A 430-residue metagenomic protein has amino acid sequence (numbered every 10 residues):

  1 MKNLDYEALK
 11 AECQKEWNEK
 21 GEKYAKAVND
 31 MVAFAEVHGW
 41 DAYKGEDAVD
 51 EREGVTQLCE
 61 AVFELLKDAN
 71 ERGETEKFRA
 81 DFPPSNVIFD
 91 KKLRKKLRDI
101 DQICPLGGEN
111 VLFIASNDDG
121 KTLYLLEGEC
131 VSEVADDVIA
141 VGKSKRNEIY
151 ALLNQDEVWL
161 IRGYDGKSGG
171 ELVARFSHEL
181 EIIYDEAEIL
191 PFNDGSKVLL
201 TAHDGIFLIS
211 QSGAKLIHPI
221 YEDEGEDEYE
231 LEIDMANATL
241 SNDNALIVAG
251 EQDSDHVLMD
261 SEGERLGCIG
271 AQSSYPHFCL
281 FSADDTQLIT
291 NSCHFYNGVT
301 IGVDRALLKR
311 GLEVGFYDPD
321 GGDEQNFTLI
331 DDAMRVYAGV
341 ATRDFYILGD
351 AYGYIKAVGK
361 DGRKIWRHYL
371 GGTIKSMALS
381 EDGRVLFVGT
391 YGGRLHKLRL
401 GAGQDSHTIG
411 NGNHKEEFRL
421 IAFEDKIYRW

Functional and structural regions predicted by a protein language model:
M1-E127, I421-R429: Intrinsically disordered, low-complexity acidic/Ser/Thr/Pro-rich linker and tail segments in large eukaryotic scaffolds
I88-K95, G128-V134, G169-L180, K215-Y229 (+4 more regions): A short beta-strand motif characteristic of beta-propeller blades
K96-C104, A135-N147, E179-L190, E226-T239 (+5 more regions): Repeated scaffold domains used in trafficking and secretory/extracellular systems, primarily beta-propellers
G108-N110, R146-E148, D194-S196, D243-A245 (+3 more regions): Short coil/turn segments that connect the beta-strands within blades of beta-propeller domains
L112-S116, Y150-L153, V198-T201, V248-G250 (+3 more regions): Conserved beta-strand element within WD40/beta-propeller blades
D119-Y124, D156-R162, D204-S210, D253-L258 (+3 more regions): Structural motif
L126-E129, G163-G166, Q211-G213, D260-E264 (+3 more regions): Short loop/turn segments that connect beta-strands within beta-propeller blades
S376-W430: Blade-level signature of beta-propeller repeat domains, shared across WD40, Kelch, NHL, RCC1 and BNR/Asp-box propellers
